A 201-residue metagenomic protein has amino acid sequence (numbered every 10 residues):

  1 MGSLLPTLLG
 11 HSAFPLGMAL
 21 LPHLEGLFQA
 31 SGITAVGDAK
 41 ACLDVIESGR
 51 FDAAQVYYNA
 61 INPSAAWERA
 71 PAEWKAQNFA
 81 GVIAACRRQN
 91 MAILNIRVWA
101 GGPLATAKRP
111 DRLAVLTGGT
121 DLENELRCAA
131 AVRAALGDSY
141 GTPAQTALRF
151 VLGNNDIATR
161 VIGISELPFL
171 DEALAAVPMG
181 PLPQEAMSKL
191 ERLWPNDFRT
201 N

Functional and structural regions predicted by a protein language model:
G2-T200: Beta/alpha (TIM)-barrel catalytic core signal, keyed to glycine-rich beta->alpha loops juxtaposed to Asp/Glu that bind
